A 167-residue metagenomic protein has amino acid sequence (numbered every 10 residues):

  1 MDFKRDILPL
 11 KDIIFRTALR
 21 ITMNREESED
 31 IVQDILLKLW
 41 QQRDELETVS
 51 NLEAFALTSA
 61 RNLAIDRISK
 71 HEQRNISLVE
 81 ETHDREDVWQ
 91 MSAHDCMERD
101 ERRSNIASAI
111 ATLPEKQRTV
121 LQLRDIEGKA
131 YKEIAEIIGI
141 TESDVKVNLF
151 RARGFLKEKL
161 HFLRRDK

Functional and structural regions predicted by a protein language model:
M1-R16, E29, W40: A short, charge-rich alpha-helical start-of-domain segment used by transcription regulators
R16, D30-L37, S50-N62: Structural recognition of an alpha-helix C-terminal capping motif at a helix-to-coil junction
L36-N51, K70: Sigma70-family region 2
T58-L78, R99: Arg/Lys-rich amphipathic alpha helix in sigma70-family domain 2
R74-R99, A130: Internal acidic/polar
S104-L113: Short amphipathic alpha-helical boundary/capping segments
V120-R124: A short pre-motif secondary-structure segment
I138-F162: DNA-recognition helix of helix-turn-helix
